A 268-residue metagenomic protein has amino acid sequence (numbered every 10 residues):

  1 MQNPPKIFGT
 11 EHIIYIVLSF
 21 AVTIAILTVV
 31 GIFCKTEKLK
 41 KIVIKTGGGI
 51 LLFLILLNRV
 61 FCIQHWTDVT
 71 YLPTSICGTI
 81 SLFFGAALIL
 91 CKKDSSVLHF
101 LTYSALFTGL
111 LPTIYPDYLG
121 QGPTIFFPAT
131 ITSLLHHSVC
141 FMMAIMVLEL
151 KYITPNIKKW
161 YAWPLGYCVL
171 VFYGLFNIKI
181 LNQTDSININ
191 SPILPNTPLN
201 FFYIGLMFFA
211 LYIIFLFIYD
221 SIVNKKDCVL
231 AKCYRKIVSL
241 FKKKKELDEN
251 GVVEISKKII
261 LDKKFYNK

Functional and structural regions predicted by a protein language model:
M1-V43, G49-L57: N-terminal topogenic module of multi-pass integral membrane proteins
P4-F20, W160-V169, I178-D220: Membrane-interface transmembrane-helix boundary segments in multi-pass integral membrane proteins
I14-A21, G47, T67-G78, T102: Structural signature of hydrophobic alpha-helical transmembrane segments
V17-T28, G78-I89, H136-L150, F202-D220: Hydrophobic cores of alpha-helical transmembrane segments in multi-pass inner/ER membrane proteins, independent
E37-I50, S95-T102, K159-P164: Membrane-interfacial loop-to-transmembrane alpha-helix junctions, especially the N-terminal start
L56-H65, I114-I125, K179-I180: Juxtamembrane "helix-exit" motif on the non-cytosolic side of transmembrane helices
S75, A86-K151: Membrane-proximal helix-loop-helix units in multi-pass membrane proteins
I222-Y266: Short, highly charged, low-complexity non-transmembrane loops/tails of multi-pass membrane proteins
